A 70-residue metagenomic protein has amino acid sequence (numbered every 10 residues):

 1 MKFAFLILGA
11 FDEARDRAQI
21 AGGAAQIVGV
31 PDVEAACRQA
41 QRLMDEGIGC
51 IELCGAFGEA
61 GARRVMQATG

Functional and structural regions predicted by a protein language model:
M1-D12: N-terminal basic/disordered segments at the start of proteins
F11, R15-I20: Short aromatic-glycine-(Arg/Gly/Cys) micro-motifs in beta-strand/loop hairpins
A21-E34: Active-site mouth loops of central-metabolism enzymes
P31-C37, E59-A60: Secreted/extracellular ectodomain signature
Q41-M44: Non-catalytic positions within long, well-ordered alpha-helices that form the structural scaffold/packing of enzyme
G49-L53: Short catalytic-loop micro-motif centered on adjacent basic/acidic residues
E59-G70: Alpha-helix-loop-beta-strand connector modules within alpha/beta enzyme cores
